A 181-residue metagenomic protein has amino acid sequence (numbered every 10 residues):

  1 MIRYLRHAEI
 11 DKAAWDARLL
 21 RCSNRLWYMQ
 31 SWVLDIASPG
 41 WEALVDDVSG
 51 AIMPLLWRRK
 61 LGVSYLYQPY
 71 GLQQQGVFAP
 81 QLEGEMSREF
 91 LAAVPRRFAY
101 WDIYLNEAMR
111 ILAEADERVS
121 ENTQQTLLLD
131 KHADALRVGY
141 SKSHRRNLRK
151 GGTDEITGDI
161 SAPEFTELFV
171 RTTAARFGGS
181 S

Functional and structural regions predicted by a protein language model:
I2-V48, M53-G62, L105-S181: A conserved beta-strand-loop-helix scaffold within acyl/acetyltransferase catalytic domains
K60-V119: Acyl-donor binding region in acyl/amide transferases
